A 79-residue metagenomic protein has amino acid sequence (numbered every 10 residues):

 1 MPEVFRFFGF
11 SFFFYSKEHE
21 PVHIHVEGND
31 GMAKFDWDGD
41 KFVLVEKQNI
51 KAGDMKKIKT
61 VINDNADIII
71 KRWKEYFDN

Functional and structural regions predicted by a protein language model:
M1-F12: Negatively charged, low-complexity tracts enriched in Asp/Glu with abundant Ser/Thr
V4, F42-E46, N65: Generic preference for hydrophobic/aromatic residues in regular secondary structure cores
V4, M32-A33, Y76: Short leucine-rich amphipathic alpha-helices used at interfaces
Y15-I50: A short, structured beta-strand/loop element
K51-N79: C-terminal structural segments of small proteins and small subunits
